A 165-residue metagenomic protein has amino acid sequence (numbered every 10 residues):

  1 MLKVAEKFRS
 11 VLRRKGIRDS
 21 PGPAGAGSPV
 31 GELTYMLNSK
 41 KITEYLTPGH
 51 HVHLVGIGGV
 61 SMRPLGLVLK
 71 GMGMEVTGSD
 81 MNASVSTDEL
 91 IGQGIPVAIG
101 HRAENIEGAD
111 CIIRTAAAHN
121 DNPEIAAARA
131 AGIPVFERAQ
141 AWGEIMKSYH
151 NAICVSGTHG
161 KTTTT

Functional and structural regions predicted by a protein language model:
M1-T34: Intrinsic disorder/low-complexity segments
A5-F8, G31-A141: N-terminal leader/targeting and accessory segments in enzymes
P21-P23, S84, T163: A generic signature of intrinsically disordered, low-complexity regions enriched in glycine/proline and charged/polar
L54, G143-T165: Walker A (P-loop) phosphate-binding motif
